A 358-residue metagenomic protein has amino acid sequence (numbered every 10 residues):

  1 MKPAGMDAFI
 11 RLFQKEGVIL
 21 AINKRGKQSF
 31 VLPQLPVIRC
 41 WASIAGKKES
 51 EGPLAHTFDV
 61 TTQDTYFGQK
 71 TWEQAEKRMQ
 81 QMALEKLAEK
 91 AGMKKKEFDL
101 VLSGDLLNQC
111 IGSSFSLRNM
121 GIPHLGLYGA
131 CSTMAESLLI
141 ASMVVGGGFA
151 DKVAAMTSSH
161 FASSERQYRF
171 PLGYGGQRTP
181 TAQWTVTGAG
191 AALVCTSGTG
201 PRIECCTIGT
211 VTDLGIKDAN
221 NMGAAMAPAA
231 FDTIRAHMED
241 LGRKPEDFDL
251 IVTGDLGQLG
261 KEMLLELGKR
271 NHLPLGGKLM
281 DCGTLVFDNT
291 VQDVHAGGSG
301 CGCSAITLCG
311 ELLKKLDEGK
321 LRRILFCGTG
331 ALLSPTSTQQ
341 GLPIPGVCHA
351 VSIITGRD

Functional and structural regions predicted by a protein language model:
K2, M6-L125, W184, G190-D358: Conserved "HGTGT" condensation-loop signature of ketosynthase/thiolase-family condensing enzymes that catalyze
S114-R166, F170-A182: A generic, well-ordered mixed alpha/beta core segment in the N-terminal half of proteins
D151-A154, T187-A191: Generic beta-strand structural signal
